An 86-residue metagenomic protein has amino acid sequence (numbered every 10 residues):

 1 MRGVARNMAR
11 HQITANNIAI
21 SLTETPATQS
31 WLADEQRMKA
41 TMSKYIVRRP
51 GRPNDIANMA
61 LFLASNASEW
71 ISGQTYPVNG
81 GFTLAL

Functional and structural regions predicted by a protein language model:
M1-R10, I20, L61-S65: Alpha-helical segments that scaffold the active site and NAD(P)H-binding pocket of short-chain dehydrogenase/reductase
R2, T14-N16, R48-R49: Short, cationic motifs built from Arg/Lys/His that form the positively charged side of catalytic pockets
A9, T14, I71-G73: Short, small/polar-rich loop/turn modules that mediate ligand/substrate recognition or access, typified
R10, L22-Y45, L86: A glycine/serine/threonine-rich, flexible loop-to-helix segment that serves as the NAD(P) cofactor-binding "lid"
T14-E24, A64-A67, P77-N79: Conserved SDR Rossmann-fold cofactor-binding beta-strand/turn motif
S21, R48-R49, Q74: Glycine- and other small-residue-rich loops at beta-strand/loop junctions that grip anionic moieties
Y45-I56, A67: A conserved structural motif in NAD(P)-dependent oxidoreductases
L61, S72-L86: Short C-terminal tail/terminal secondary-structure segment of NAD(P)H-dependent dehydrogenase/reductase domains
